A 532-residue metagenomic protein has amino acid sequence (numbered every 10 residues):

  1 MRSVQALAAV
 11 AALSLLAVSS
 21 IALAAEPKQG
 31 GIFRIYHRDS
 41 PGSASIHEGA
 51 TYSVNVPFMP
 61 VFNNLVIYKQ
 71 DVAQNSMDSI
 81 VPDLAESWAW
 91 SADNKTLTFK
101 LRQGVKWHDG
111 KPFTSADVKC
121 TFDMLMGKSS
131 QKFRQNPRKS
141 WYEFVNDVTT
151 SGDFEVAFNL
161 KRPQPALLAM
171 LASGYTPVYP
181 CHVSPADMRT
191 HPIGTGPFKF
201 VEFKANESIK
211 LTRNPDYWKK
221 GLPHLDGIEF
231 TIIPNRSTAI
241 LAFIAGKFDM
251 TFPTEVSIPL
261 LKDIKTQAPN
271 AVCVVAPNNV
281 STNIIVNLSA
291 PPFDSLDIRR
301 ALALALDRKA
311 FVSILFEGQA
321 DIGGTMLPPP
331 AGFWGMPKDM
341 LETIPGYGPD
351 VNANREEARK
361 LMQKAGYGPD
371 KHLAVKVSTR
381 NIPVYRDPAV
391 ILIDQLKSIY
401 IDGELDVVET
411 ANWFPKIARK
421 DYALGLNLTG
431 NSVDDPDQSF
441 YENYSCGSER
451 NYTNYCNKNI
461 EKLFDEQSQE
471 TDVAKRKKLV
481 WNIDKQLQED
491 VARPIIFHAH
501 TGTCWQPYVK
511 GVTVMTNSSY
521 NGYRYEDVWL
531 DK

Functional and structural regions predicted by a protein language model:
Q5, L23, K100, K119 (+1 more regions): Surface-exposed binding/hinge segments that line and control ligand-binding clefts or catalytic entry sites
R34, T114-T121, D153-N159, G196-P197 (+9 more regions): Alpha-helical secondary-structure segments
Y36-A92, D123, H191-T195: N-terminal lobe/hinge region of extracytoplasmic solute-binding protein
H37, P41, A50-P57, K204 (+5 more regions): Detector for C-terminal structural segments
V66-N75, A166-G227, N235-S237, E356 (+2 more regions): Gly/Pro-rich hinge or "lid" segments in bacterial periplasmic/extracellular proteins
E86-Q131, A157, A242, P292-S295 (+1 more regions): Aromatic- and charge-enriched surface segment that lines or borders ligand/interaction sites
E143, I193, E229-L241, E255-P259 (+2 more regions): Short helix-initiation/N-cap motifs at beta->coil->alpha
V148-T149, V201-T212, E229-A290, K309 (+1 more regions): Extracellular/periplasmic solute-recognition and catalytic clefts
